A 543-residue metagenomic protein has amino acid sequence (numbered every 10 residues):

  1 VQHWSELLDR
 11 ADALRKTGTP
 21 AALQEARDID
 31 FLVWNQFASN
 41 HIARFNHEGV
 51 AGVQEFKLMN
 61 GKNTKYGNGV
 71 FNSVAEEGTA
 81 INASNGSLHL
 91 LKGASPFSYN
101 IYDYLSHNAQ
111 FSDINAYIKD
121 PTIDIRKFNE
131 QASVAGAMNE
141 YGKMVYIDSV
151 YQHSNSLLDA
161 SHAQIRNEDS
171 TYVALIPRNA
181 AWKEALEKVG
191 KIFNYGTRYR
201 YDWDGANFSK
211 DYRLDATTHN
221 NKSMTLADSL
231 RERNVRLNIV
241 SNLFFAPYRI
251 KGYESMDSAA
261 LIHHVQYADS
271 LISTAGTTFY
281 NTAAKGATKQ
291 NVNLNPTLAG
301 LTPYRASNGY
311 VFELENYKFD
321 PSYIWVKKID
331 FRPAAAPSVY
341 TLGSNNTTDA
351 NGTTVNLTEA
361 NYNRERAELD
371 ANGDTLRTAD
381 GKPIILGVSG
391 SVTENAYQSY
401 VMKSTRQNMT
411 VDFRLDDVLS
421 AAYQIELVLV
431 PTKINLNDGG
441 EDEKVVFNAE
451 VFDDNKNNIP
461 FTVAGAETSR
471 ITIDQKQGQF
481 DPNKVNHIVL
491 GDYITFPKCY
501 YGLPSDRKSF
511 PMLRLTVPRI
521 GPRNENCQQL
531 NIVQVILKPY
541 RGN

Functional and structural regions predicted by a protein language model:
V1-N543: Mature, structured domains of secreted/extracytosolic soluble proteins
